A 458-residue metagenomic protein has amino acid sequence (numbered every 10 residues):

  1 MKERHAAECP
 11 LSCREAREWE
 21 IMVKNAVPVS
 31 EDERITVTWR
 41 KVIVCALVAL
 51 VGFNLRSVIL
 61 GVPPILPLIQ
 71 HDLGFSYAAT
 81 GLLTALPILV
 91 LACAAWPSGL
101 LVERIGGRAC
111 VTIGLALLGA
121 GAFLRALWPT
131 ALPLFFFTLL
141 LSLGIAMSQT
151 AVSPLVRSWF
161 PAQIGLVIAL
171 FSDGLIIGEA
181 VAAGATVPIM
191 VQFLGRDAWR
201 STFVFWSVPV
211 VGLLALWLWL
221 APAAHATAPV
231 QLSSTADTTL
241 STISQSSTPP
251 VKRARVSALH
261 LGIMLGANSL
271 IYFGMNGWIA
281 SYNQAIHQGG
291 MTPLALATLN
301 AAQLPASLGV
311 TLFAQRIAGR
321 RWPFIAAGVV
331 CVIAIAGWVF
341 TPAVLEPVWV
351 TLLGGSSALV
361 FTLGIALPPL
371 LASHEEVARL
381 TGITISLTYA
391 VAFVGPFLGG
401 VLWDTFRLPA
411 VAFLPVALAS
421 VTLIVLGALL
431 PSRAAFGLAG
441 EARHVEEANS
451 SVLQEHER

Functional and structural regions predicted by a protein language model:
V62-P63, V256-S307: Extracytoplasmic gate region of multi-pass secondary transporters
G74, G106, L127-L132, P161 (+2 more regions): Helix-breaking motifs and short loop linkers at transmembrane-helix boundaries and internal kinks in secondary membrane
C93-A131: Conserved MFS/SLC helix-loop-helix module at the cytosolic interface between two early adjacent transmembrane helices
A94-G106, S307-G319, W403: Helix-to-loop junctions at the C-terminal end of transmembrane segments in multipass secondary transporters
F137-D173: Cytoplasmic helix-loop-helix junction between adjacent transmembrane helices in 12-TM secondary transporters
A162-Q163, L170-P222: Helix-loop-helix hairpin linking two adjacent transmembrane segments in secondary transporters
R320-G364: C-terminal transmembrane helical hairpin of 12-TM major facilitator-type secondary transporters
A372-L408, V416: A late C-terminal transmembrane helix in Major Facilitator Superfamily
